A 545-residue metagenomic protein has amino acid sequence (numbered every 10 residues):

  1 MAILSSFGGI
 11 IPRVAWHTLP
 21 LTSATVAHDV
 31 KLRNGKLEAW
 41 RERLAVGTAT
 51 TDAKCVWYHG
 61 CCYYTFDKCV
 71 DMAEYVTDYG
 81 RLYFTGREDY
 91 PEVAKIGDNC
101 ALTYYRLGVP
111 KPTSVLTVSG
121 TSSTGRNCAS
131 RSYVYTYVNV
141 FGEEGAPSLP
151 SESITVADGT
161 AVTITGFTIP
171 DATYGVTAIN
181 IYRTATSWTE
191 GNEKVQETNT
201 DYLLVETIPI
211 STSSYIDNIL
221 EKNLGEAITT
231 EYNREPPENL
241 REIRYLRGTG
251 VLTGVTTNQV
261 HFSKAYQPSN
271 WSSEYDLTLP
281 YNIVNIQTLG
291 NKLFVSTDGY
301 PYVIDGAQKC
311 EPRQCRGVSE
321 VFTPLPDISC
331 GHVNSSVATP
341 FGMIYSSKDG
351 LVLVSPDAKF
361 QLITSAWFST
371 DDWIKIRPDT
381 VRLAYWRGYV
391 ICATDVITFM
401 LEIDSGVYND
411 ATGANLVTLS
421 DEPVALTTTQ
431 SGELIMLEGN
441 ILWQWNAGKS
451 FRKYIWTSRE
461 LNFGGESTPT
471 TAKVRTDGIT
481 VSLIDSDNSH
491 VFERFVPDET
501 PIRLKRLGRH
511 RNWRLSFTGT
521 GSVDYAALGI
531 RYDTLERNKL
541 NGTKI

Functional and structural regions predicted by a protein language model:
M1-R87, S123, S130, V140 (+5 more regions): Beta-sheet repeat architectures centered on beta-propellers
A2-N34, D52-T257, F262, P268-E274 (+1 more regions): Disordered, low-complexity "stalk" and linker segments at domain junctions of extracellular and cell-surface proteins
K54-W57, E92-Y105, T257-E274, V303-E320 (+3 more regions): Surface-exposed loop/turn elements that mediate protein-protein interactions on large endomembrane-trafficking
Y83-F84, R244-G254, K292-T297, I344-S347 (+2 more regions): Short beta-strand motif characteristic of blades in beta-propeller domains
T230-Y232, N270-L277, E320-P326, T370: A short beta-strand motif characteristic of beta-propeller blades
W271-R313: Internal metal/ion-chelating core segments
T288-L289, S336-P340: Loop/turn segments within WD40 beta-propeller blades
R316-A338: Short secondary-structure subsegments characteristic of cysteine-rich extracellular domains
